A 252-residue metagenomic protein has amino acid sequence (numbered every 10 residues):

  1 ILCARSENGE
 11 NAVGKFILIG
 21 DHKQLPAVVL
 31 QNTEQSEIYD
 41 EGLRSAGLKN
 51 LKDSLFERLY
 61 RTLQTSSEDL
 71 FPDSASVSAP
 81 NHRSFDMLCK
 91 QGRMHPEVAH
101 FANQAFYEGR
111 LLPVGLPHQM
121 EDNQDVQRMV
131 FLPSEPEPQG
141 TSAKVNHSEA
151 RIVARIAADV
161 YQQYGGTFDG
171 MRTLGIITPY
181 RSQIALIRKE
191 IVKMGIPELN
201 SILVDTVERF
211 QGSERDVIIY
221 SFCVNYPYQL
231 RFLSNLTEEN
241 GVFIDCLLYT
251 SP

Functional and structural regions predicted by a protein language model:
I1-S251: Conserved helicase motor core of SF1/SF2 NTP-dependent helicases
